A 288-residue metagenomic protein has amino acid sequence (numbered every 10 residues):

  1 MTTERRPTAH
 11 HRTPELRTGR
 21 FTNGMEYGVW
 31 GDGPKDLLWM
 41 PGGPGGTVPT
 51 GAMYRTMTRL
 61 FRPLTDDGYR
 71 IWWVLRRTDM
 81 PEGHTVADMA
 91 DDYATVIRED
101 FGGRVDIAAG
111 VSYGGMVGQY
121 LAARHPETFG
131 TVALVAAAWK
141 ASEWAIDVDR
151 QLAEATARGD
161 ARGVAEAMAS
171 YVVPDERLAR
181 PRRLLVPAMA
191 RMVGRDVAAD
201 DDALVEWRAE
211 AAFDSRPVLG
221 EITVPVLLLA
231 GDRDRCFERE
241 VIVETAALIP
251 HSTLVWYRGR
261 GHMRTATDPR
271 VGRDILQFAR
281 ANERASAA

Functional and structural regions predicted by a protein language model:
A9-P81: Conserved HGGG/HGGXW glycine-rich cap/lid loop of the alpha/beta-hydrolase fold
D88-D106: Conserved acidic catalytic loop of the alpha/beta-hydrolase fold
G110-G115, G231: Conserved alpha/beta-hydrolase "nucleophile elbow" surrounding the catalytic nucleophile
M116-Q119, A123, T131-G159: Flexible "cap/lid" loop of the alpha/beta hydrolase fold
E143-I146, G163-A209, V218: Conserved alpha/beta-hydrolase catalytic His-Asp/Glu region
I222, L228-A230: Short beta-strand/loop motif that positions the catalytic acidic residue of the alpha/beta-hydrolase fold
R235-V241: Conserved alpha/beta-hydrolase "acid-adjacent" motif
H251-A288: Catalytic active-site module of serine/aspartate enzymes centered on a nucleophile-bearing elbow/loop
